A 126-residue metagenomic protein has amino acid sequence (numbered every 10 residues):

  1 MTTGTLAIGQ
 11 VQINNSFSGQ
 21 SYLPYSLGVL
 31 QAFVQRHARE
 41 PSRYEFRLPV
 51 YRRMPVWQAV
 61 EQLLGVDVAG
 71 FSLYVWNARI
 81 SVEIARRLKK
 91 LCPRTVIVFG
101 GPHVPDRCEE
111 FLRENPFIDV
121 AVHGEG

Functional and structural regions predicted by a protein language model:
M1-Q10, V29, V34-S42: N-terminal subdomain of nucleotide-sugar transferases
G4-G19, V68: Nucleotide-activated donor-dependent transferases that construct or modify glycoconjugates
Q10-Q12, Q20, Q31, Q35 (+2 more regions): Residue-identity detector for glutamine
S16-G28: Glycine- and acidic-residue-enriched helix-capping/strand-helix junction motifs
F33, R43-G126: Glycine-rich beta-alpha loop elements in corrinoid/cobalamin-binding modules across cobalamin-dependent enzymes
